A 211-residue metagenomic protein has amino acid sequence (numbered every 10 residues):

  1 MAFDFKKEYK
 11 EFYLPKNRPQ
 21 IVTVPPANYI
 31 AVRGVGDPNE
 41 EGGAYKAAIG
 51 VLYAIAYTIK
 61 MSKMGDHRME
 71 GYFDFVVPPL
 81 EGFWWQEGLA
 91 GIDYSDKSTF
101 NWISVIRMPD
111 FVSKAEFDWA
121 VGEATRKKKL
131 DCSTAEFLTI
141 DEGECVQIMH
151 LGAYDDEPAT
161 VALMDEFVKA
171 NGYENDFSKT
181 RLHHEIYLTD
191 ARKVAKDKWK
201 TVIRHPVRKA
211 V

Functional and structural regions predicted by a protein language model:
M1-V211: A solvent-exposed interaction/effector surface
